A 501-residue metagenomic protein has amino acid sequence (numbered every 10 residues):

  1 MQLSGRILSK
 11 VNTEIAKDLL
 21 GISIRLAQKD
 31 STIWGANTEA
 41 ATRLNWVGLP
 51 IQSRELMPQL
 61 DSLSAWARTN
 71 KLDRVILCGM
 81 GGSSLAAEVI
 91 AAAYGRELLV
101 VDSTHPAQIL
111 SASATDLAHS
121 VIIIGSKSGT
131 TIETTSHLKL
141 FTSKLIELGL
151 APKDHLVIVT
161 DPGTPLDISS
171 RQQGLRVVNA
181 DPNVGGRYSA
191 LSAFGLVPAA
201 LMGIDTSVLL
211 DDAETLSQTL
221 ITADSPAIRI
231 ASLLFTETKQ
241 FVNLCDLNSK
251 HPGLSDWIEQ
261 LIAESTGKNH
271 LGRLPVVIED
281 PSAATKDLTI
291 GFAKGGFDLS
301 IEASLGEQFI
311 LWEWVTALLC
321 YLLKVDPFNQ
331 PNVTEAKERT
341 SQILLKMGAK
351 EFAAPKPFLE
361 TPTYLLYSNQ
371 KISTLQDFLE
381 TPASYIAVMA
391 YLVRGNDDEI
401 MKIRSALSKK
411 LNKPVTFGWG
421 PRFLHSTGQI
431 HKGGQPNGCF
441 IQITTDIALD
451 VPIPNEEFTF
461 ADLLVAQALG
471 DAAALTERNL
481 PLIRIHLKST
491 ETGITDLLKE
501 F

Functional and structural regions predicted by a protein language model:
M1-V75: Low-complexity, highly charged intrinsically disordered N-terminal segments that act as targeting/localization
L3, T42-N45, L49, T69 (+3 more regions): Acidic catalytic cores of enzymes that act on phosphate-bearing nucleotides/polynucleotides
A65-I221, P281, I290-I301: Glycine-rich phosphate-binding loops that contact phosphosugars or nucleotide phosphates
E97-L99, H155, R176-V178, L274-P275 (+2 more regions): Conserved beta-strand segments of alpha/beta enzyme cores
V159-L175, G418, L424-K432, G493-T495: Glycine-rich, charge-decorated loop segments at or immediately adjacent to ligand/cofactor-binding or catalytic sites
T381-A383, V388, R394, W419-P421 (+1 more regions): C-terminal amphipathic alpha-helical interaction region
L449-A474, R478-I485: A hydrophobic, small-residue-rich beta->alpha segment in the mid-to-C-terminal subdomain of diverse proteins
